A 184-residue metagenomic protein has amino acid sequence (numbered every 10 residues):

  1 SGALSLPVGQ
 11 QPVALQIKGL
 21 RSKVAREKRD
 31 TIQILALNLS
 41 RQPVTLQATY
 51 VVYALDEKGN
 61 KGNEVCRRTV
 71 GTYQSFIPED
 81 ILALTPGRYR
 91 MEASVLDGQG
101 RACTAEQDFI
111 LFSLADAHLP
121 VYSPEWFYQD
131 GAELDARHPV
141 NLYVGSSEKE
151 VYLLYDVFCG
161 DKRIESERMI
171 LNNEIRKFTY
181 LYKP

Functional and structural regions predicted by a protein language model:
S1-P184: A structural signal for beta-strand and strand-to-loop patches characteristic of beta-rich domains
